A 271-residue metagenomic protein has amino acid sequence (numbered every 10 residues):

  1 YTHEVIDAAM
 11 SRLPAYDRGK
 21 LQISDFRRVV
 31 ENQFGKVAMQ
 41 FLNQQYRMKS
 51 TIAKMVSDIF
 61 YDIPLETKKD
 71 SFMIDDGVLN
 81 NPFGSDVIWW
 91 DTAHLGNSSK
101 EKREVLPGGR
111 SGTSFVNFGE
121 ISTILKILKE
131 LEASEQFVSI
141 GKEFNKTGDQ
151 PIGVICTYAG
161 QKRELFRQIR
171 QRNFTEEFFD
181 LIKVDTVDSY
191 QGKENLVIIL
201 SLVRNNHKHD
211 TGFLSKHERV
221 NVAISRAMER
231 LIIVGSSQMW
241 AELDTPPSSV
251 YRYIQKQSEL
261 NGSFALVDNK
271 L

Functional and structural regions predicted by a protein language model:
Y1-L271: Conserved helicase motor core of SF1/SF2 NTP-dependent helicases
